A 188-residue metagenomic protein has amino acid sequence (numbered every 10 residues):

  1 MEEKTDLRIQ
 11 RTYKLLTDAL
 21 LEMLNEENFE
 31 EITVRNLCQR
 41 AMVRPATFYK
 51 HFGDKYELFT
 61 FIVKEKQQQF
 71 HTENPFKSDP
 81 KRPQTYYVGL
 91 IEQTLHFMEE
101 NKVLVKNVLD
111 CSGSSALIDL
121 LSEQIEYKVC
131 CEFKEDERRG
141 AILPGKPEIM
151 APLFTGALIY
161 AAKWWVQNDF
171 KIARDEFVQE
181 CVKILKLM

Functional and structural regions predicted by a protein language model:
M1-E27, N36, R40: Basic, helix-initiating cap at the start of DNA-binding domains
A19, H51, F61: Residues in the recognition helix of alpha-helical DNA-binding motifs
M23-E57: Helix-turn-helix
T33-V34, I62-H71: Short, basic, alpha-helical segments at the C-terminal edge of helix-turn-helix-like DNA-binding modules
P75-E100: Hydrophobic alpha-helical connector segments
F97-L120: Amphipathic alpha-helical segments used for helix-helix packing
G113-R139, E148-P152, G156: Amphipathic alpha-helical packing segments from all-alpha helical-bundle domains
K134, P147-E148, T155-G156, Y160 (+1 more regions): C-terminal peripheral helix-coil segments that are non-catalytic and often amphipathic
